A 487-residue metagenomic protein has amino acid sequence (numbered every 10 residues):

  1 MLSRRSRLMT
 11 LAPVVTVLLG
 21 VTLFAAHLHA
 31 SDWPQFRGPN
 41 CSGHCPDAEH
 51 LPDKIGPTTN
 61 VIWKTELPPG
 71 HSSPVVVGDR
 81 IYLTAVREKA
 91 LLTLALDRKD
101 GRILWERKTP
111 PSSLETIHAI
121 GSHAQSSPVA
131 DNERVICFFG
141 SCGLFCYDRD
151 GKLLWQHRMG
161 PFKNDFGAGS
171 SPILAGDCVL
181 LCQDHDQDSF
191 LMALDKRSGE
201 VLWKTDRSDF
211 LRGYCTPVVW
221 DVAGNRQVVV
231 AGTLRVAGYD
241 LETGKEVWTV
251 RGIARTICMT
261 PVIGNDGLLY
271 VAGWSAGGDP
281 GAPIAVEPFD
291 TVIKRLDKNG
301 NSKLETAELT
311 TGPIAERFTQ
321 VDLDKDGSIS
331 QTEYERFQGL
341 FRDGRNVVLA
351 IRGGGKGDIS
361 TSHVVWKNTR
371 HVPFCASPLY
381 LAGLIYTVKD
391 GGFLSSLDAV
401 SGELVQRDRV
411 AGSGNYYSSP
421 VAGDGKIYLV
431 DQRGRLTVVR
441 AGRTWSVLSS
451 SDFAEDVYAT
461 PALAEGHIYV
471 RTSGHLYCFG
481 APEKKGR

Functional and structural regions predicted by a protein language model:
M1-L11: N-terminal secretory signal peptides that target proteins for export/translocation
A12-A26: Bacterial N-terminal signal peptides
A25-R487: Noncatalytic, solvent-exposed loop/strand surfaces of beta-propeller-type extracellular/periplasmic domains
